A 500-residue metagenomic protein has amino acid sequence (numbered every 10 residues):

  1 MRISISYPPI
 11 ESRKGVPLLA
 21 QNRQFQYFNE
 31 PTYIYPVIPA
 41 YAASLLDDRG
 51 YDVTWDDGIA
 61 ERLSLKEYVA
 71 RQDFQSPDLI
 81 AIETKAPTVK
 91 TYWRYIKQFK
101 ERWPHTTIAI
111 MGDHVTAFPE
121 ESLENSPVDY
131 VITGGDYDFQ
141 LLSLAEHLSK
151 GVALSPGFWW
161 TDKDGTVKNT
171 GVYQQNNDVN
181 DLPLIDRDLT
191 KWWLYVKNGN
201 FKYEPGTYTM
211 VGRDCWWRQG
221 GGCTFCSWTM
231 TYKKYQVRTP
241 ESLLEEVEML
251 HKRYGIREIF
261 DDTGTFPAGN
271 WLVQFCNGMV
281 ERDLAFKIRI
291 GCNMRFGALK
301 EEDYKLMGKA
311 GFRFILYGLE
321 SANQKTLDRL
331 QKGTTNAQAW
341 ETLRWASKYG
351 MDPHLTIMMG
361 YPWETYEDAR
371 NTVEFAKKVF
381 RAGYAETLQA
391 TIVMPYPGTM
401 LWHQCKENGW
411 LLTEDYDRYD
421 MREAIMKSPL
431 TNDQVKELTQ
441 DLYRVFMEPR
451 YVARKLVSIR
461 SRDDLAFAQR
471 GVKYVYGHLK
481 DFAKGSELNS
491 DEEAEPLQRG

Functional and structural regions predicted by a protein language model:
R2-I3, Q72-D78, W410, E414-G500: Radical SAM enzyme core and accessory elements
I3-P31: Short glycine-rich His-centered loop
S12-V16, N270, K325, R329-L330 (+3 more regions): Flexible glycine/acidic-rich beta-alpha junction loops that bind and position SAM and/or redox cofactors in anaerobic
I38-P39, L45-Q175, G398: Glycine-rich beta-alpha loop elements in corrinoid/cobalamin-binding modules across cobalamin-dependent enzymes
P39, I59-A60, K85, T263-A268 (+3 more regions): Short, solvent-exposed turn/loop segments enriched in Gly/Ser/Thr/Pro and often Arg
E101-H105, P127, V280-K287, F380-Y384: Short helix-capping segments at alpha-helix termini
P119-E124, D303, W363-K378: Catalytic cores of alpha/beta
N180, I185-H354, M359-Y361, E374: Radical SAM [4Fe-4S] cluster-binding motif and immediate context
